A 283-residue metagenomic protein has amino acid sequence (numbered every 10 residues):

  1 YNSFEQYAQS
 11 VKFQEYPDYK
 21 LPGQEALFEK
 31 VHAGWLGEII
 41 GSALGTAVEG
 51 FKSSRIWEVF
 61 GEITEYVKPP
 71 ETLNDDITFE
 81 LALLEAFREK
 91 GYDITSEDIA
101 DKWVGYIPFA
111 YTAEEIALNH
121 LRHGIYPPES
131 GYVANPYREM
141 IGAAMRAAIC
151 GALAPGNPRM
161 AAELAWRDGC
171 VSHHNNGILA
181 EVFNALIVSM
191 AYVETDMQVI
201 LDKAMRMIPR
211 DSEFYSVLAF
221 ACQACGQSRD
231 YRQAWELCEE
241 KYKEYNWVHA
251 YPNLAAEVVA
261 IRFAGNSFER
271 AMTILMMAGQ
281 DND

Functional and structural regions predicted by a protein language model:
Q9-L27, L121-R122, E129-R138, C150-N157 (+2 more regions): Accessory "access/gating" subregions that flank catalytic or transport cores
K12-E80, I99: An N-terminal structural lobe/cap that precedes and organizes the functional/catalytic core across diverse proteins
P22, T72-N74, L84-V182, V193-E194: Active-site cavity-forming subdomains of large catalytic enzyme subunits
E29, L73, I77-E80, S96 (+9 more regions): Generic structural signal for well-ordered, non-membrane alpha-helical segments in soluble metabolic enzymes
I40, L44-T46, F51-I63, H173-N176 (+2 more regions): Catalytic phosphate/nucleotide-handling subdomain of diverse soluble enzymes
E58-E71, K102-A113, D168-A180, M205-V217 (+1 more regions): Short, mixed-charge aromatic SLiMs
